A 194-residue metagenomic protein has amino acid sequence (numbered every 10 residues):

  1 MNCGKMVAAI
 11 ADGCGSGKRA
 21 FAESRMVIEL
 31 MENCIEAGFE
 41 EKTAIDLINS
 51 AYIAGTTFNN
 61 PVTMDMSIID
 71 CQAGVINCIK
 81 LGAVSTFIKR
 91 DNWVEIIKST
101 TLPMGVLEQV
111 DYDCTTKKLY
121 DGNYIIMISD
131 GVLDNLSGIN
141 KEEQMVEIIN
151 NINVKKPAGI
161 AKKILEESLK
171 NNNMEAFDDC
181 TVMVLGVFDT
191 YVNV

Functional and structural regions predicted by a protein language model:
M1-C3, P61-M66, E95-G138, N173-F177: Acidic loop->beta-strand submotif enriched in PP2C/PPM serine/threonine phosphatases
M1-E29, S85, S99, V110-T116 (+1 more regions): N-terminal entry segment of metal-dependent catalytic domains or homologous docking segments
V7-A9, A73-C78, W93-I97, Y191-V194: Short, well-ordered strand-loop elements centered on a beta-strand within folded domains, enriched for acidic residues
A9, K80, I125-M127: Residue-level marker for buried hydrophobic side chains located in beta-strands that build the well-ordered beta-sheet
C14-G38, E108, L119, N123-N172 (+1 more regions): Active-site-proximal, acidic helix/loop segment immediately C-terminal to a metal-coordinating Asp/Glu
R19-W93, L165-C180, V184-L185: Catalytic core of PPM/PP2C metal-dependent serine/threonine phosphatase domains
V187-D189: Short, electropositive alpha-helical surface patch
